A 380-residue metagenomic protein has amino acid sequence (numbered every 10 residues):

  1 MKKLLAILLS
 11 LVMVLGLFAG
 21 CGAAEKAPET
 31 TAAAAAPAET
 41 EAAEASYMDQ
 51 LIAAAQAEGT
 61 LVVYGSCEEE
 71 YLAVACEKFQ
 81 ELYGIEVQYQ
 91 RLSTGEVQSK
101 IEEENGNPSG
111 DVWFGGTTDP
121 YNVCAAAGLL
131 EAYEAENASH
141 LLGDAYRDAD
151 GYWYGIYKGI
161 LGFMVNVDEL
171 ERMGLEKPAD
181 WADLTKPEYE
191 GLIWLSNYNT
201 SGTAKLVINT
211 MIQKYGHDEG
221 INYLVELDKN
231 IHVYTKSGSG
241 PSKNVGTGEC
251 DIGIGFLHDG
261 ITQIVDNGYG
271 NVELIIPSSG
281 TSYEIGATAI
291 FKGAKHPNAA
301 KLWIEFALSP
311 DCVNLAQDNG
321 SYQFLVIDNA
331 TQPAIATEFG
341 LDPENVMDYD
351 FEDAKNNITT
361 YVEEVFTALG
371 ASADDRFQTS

Functional and structural regions predicted by a protein language model:
M1-E58, D375-S380: Short, low-complexity disordered leader/linker segments with a strong preference for bacterial N-terminal type II
A45-Q56, V62-E86, F163, Q263-I264: Short, polar/charged alpha-helical segment
A54, E58, K78, L82 (+17 more regions): Structured segments of extracytoplasmic/periplasmic soluble domains in secreted or envelope-associated proteins
V62-C76, Q88-E104, P108-E249: Extracytoplasmic ligand-binding site segments that recognize negatively charged/polar headgroups
D119-V123, I252-N271: A ligand-binding cleft/hinge motif common to bilobed small-molecule-binding domains
G159, Y223-D228, Y234-T235, G268-K292: Periplasmic-binding protein-like
T281-S282, G286-Y349: Mature extracytoplasmic/periplasmic domains
L341-S380: Conserved C-terminal helix/tail region of periplasmic/extracytoplasmic solute-binding proteins
